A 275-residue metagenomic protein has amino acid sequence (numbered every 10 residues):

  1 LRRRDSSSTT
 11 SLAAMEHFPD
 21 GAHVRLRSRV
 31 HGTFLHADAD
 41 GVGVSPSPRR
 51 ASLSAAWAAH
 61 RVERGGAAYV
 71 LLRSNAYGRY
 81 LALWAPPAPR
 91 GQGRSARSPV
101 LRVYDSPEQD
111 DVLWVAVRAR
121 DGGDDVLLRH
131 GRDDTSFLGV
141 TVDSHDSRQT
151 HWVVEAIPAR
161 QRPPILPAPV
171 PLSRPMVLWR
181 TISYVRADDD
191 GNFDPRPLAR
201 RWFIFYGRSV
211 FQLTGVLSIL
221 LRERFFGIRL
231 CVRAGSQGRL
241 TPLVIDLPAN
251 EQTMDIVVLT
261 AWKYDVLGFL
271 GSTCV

Functional and structural regions predicted by a protein language model:
R2-G207, F211, L220-S236, W262-V275: Lectin-like carbohydrate-binding module/patch detector with strong preference for beta-trefoil
F225, V232-W262: A cross-kingdom feature that marks long, compositionally biased intrinsically disordered regions
